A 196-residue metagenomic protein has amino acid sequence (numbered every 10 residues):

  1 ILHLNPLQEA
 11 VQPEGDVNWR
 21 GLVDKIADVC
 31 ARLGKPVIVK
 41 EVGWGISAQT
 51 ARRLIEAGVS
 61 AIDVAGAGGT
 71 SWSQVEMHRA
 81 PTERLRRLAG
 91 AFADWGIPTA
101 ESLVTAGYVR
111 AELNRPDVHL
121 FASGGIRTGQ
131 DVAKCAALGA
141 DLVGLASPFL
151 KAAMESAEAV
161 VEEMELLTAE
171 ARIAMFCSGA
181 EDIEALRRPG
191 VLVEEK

Functional and structural regions predicted by a protein language model:
I1-P13: Active-site beta->alpha loop and helix N-cap motifs at the rims of alpha/beta catalytic domains
L2-L4, G66, S147, G190: Residues that line or immediately flank small-molecule/substrate-binding pockets and catalytic motifs
E9, Q49, R84, L88 (+2 more regions): Short, well-ordered helical secondary-structure segments
V11, G124, M175: Generic anion/oxyanion-binding catalytic loop in active/binding sites
W19-A157: Glycine-rich phosphate/ribose-binding loops and adjacent secondary-structure elements that form binding surfaces
F149-K196: C-terminal extensions of enzymes
